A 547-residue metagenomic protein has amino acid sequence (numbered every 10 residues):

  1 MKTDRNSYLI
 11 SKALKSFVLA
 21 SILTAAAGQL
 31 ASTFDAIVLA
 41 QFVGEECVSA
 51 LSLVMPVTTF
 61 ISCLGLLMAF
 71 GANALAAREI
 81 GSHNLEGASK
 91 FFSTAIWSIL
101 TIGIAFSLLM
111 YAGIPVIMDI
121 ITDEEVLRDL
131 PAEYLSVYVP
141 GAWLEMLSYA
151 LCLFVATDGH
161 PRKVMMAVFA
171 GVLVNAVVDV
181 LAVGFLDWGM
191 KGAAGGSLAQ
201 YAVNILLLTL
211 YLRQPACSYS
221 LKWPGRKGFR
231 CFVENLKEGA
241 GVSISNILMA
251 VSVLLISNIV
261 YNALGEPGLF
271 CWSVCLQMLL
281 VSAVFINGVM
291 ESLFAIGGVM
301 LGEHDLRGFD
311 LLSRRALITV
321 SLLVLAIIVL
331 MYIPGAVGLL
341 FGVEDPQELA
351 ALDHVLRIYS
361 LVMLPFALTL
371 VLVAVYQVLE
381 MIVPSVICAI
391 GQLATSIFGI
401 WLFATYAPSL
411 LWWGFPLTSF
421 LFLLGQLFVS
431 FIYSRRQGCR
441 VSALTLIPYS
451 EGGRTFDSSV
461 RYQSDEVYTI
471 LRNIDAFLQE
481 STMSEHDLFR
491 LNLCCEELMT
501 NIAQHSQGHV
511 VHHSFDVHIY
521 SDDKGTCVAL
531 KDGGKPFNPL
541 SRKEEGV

Functional and structural regions predicted by a protein language model:
M1-S21, A76-G141, F185-G239, G297-L361 (+1 more regions): Short alpha-helical transmembrane segments in multi-pass integral membrane proteins
S16-D35, V137, S148, A156 (+4 more regions): Transmembrane helical elements of multi-pass membrane transporters/channels
L30-S49, M118-E125, L181-W188, A250-Q277 (+3 more regions): Helix-terminus/linker motif at the lipid-water interface of multi-pass membrane proteins
V48-I104, L108, S148-V164, Y261 (+3 more regions): Small-residue-rich hydrophobic transmembrane alpha-helices
A69, N73, V137-T157, A167-N175 (+5 more regions): Short runs within selected transmembrane alpha-helices of multi-pass transporters and secretion channels
Y433-L493: Bergerat-fold GHKL ATPase/HATPase_c domain
E485-H513: Conserved ATP-binding N-box helix of the HATPase_c
C527-V547: Glycine-rich/acidic phosphate-handling loop/turn and adjacent ATP-lid/helix of nucleotide-binding kinase/ATPase domains
